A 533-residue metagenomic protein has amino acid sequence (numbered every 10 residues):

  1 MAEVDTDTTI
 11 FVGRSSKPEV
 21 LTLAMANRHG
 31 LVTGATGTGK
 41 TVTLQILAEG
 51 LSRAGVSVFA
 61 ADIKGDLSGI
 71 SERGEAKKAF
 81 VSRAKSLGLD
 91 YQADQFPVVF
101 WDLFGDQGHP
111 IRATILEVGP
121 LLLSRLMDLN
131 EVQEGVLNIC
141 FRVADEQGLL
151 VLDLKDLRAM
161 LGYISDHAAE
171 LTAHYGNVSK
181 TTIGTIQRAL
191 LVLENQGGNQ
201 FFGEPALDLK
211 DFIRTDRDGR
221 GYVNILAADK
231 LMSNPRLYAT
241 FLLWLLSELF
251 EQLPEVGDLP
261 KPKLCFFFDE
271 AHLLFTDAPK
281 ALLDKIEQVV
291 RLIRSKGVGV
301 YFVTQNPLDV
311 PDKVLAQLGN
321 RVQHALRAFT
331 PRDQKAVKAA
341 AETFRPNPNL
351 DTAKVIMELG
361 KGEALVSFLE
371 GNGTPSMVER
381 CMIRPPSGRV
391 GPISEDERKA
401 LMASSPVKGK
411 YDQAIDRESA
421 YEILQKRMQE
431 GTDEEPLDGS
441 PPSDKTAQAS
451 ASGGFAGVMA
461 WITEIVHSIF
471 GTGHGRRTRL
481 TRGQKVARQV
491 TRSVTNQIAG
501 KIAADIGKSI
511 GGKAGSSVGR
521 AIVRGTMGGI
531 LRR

Functional and structural regions predicted by a protein language model:
M1, P110-L116, V355-R488: Conserved P-loop NTPase motor module
M1-P18: N-terminal pre-Walker A segment at the start of P-loop NTPase domains
R14-L23, F212-R214: Pre-Walker A adenine-sensing motif
K17, M25-G30, R220-L226: Pre-Walker A (Motif I) flank of P-loop NTPase domains
V32-T36, A278, P307: The conserved Walker
K40: Conserved lysine of the Walker
I46-A48, S71-L89, Q288-T374: Conserved ATP-driven motor cores of ASCE-family P-loop NTPases powering translocation/secretion/packaging/pilus
A48-V58, G65-Q288, V314, E358-L359 (+1 more regions): P-loop NTPase motor domains
